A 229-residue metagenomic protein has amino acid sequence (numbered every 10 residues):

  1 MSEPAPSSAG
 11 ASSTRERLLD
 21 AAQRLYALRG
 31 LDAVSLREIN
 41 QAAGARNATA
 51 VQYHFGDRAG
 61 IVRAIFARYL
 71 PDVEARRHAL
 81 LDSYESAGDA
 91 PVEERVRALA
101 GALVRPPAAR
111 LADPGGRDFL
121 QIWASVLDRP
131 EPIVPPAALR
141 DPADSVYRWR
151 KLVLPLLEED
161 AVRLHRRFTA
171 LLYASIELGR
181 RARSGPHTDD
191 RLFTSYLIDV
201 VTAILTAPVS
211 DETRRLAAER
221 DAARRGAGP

Functional and structural regions predicted by a protein language model:
M1-R29, E38, G60: Basic, helix-initiating cap at the start of DNA-binding domains
M1-S13, Y84-E85, E212-P229: N-terminal intrinsically disordered/low-complexity leader segments
R15-D20, D32, F55-D82: An amphipathic alpha-helix adjacent to DNA-recognition modules
L25, D32-G60, A64: Helix-turn-helix
H78-R117: Hydrophobic alpha-helical connector segments
L103, P107, L120-L127, A170-A174 (+1 more regions): Short alpha-helical scaffolding segments that buttress acidic/His motifs in well-ordered protein cores
G115-Q121, L127-L157: Amphipathic alpha-helical packing segments from all-alpha helical-bundle domains
A143-P229: C-terminal peripheral helix-coil segments that are non-catalytic and often amphipathic
